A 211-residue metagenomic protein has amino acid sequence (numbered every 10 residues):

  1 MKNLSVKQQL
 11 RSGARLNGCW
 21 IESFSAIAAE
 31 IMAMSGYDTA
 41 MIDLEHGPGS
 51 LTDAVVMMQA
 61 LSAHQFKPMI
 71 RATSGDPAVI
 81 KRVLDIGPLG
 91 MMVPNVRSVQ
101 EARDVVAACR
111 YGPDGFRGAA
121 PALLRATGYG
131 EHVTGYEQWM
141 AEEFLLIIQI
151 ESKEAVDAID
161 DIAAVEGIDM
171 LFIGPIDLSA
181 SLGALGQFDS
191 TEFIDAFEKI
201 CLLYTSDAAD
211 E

Functional and structural regions predicted by a protein language model:
M1-G18, V133-M140: N-terminal amphipathic alpha-helix/helix-capping segment at the start of soluble metabolic enzymes
S12-F24, L145-V156: Active-site mouth loops of central-metabolism enzymes
C19, D43, M91, V105 (+2 more regions): Conserved, mostly hydrophobic/aromatic
I21-M32, G75-K81, A155-A163: Short, acidic/polar
H46-A60, G75-V79, R97-R110, T127-H132 (+1 more regions): Active-site-adjacent beta->alpha loops and helix N-cap segments on the catalytic face of soluble alpha/beta enzymes
F66-G90: Active-site beta->alpha loop and helix N-cap motifs at the rims of alpha/beta catalytic domains
A78, V93-A164: Conserved anion-binding
Y204-E211: Conserved small/polar residues in nucleotide/adenosyl-binding loops
